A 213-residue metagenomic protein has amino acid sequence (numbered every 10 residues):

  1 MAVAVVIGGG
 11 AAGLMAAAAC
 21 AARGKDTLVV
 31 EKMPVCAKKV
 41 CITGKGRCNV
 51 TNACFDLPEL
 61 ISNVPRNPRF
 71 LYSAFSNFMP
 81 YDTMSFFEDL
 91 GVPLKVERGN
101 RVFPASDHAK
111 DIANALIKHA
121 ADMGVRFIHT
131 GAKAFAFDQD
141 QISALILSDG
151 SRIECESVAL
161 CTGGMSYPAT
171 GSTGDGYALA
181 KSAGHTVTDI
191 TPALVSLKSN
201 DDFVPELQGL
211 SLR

Functional and structural regions predicted by a protein language model:
M1-A12: Beta1/beta-strand and adjacent pyrophosphate-binding region of the FAD-binding site in flavoprotein oxidoreductases
V5, A21-K45: Glycine-rich FAD pyrophosphate-binding loop
A12, A16-A21: Small-residue (primarily alanine) positions within well-ordered alpha-helices, especially packing/interaction faces
A12, V35, K133: Conserved Rossmann-like nucleotide-cofactor binding loop
K25-L28, L94, V158: Hydrophobic anchor at the start of a short beta-strand that flanks the dinucleotide cofactor-binding loop
R47-V96: Glycine-rich active-site loop/strand segments that organize a redox cofactor
F78-E88, R98-M123: An accessory alpha-helical subdomain
D111, A115-R213: Predominantly flavin-linked oxidoreductase catalytic cores and closely associated redox partners
